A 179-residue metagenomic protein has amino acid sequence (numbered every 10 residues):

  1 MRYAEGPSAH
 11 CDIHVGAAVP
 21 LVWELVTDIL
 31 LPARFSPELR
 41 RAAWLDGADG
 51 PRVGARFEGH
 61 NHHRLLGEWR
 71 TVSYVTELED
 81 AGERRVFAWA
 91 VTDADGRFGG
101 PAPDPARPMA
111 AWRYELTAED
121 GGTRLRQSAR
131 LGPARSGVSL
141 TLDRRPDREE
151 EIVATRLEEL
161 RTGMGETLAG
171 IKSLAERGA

Functional and structural regions predicted by a protein language model:
M1-V53: Hydrophobic ligand-binding cavity/cleft-lining segments
G6-D12, R56, V86, M109-A111 (+1 more regions): Intrinsic-disorder/low-complexity, polar/charged segments enriched in Ser/Thr/Lys/Arg/Asp/Glu/Gln
C11-I13, A42-L45, R70-L78, M109-A118 (+1 more regions): Hydrophobic/aromatic beta-strand elements that line small-molecule binding cavities or substrate pockets in beta-rich
I13, E158-T162: A generic "alpha-helical surface" signal
A18, D80-E83, E119-G122: Short strand-connecting beta-turns/loops that link adjacent beta-strands
L21-V26, P32, F57, V75 (+3 more regions): Hydrophobic pocket/interface hotspot
W44-R107, T162, E166, L174-A179: Glycine-rich portal/gate segments that line the openings of hydrophobic small-molecule binding cavities
A94-E159: Beta-strand/loop substructures that line and gate deep hydrophobic ligand-binding cavities in soluble
